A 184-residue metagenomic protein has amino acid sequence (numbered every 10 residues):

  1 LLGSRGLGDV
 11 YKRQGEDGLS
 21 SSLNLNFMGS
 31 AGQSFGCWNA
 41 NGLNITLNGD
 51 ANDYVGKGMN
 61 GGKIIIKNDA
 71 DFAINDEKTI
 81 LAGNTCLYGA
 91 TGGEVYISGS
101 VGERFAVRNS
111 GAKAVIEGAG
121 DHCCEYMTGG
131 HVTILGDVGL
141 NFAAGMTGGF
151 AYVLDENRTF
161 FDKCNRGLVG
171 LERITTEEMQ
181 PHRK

Functional and structural regions predicted by a protein language model:
L1-Y11: Single conserved hydrophobic/aromatic residue that forms the stacking wall/gate of nucleotide- or nucleobase-binding
G15-L23, F161: Flexible, glycine/charged-enriched surface loops at secondary-structure junctions
S22-N24, G36, G42-N44, N52 (+8 more regions): Detector for repetitive beta-architecture
M28, W38, T46-D50, K57-G58 (+8 more regions): Feature marks extracellular polysaccharide-active and adherence modules
D53-Y54, F72-I74, E103-F105, H122-C123 (+2 more regions): Short loop/beta submotifs within extracellular cysteine-rich repeat domains
N60-C86, N165-E172, E177: Acidic/polar low-complexity surface segments
D71-D76, L81-E103, I116, H122: Phosphate/pyrophosphate-binding betaalpha-module
G111-A112, A119-K184: Gly/Ser/Thr/Ala-enriched C-terminal appendages of enzymes
